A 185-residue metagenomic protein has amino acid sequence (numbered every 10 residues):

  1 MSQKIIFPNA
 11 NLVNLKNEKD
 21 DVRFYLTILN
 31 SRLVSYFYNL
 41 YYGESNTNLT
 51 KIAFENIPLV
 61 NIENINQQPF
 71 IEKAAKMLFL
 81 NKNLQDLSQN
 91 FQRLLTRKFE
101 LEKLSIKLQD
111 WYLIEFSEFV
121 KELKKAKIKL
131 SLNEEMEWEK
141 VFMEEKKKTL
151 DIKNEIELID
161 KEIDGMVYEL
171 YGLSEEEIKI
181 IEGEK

Functional and structural regions predicted by a protein language model:
M1-E72: Polybasic, glycine- and aromatic-enriched phosphate-binding surface used to engage nucleic acids
N56-K185: Non-catalytic DNA-recognition/assembly elements of restriction-modification systems
